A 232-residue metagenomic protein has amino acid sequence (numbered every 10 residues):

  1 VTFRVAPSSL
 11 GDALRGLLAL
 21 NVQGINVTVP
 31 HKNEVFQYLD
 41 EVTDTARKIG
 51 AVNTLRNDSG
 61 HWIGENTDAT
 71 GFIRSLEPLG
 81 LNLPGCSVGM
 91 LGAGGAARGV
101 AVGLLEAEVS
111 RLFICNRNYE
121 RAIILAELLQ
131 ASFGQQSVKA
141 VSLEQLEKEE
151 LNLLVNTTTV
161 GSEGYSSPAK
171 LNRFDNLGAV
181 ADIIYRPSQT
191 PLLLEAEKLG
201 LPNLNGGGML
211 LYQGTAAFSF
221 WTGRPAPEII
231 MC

Functional and structural regions predicted by a protein language model:
V1-L81: Phosphate/diphosphate ligand-binding glycine-rich loop within oxidoreductases
V27-F36, A96, T159-S162, R186: Short glycine-rich anion-binding loops that position phosphate/pyrophosphate groups of nucleotides and phosphorylated
D58, L81-S87, N176: Short helix-loop-beta connector
N66, G85-E106, N116-R117: Glycine-rich adenosine-cofactor-binding loop
E106-R111, L199-P202: Conserved S-adenosyl-L-methionine
V109-S132: NAD(P)-binding Rossmann-fold cofactor-contacting core
G134-L204: Rossmann-like adenosine-cofactor binding region
I183-C232: Adenosine-phosphate binding glycine-rich loop
